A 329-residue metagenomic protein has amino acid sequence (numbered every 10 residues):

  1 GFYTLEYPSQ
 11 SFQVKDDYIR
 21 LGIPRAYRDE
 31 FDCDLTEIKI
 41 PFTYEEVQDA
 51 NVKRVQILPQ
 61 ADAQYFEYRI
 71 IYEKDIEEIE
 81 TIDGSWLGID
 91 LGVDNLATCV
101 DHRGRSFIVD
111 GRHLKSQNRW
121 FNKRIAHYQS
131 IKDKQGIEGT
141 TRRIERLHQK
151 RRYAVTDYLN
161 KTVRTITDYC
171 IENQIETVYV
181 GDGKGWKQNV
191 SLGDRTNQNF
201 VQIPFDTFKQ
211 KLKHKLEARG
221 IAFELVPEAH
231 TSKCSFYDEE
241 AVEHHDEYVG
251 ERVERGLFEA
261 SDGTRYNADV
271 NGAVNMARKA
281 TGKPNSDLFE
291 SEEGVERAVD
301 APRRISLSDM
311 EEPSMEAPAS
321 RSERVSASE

Functional and structural regions predicted by a protein language model:
G1-E329: Nucleic-acid substrate recognition interfaces
